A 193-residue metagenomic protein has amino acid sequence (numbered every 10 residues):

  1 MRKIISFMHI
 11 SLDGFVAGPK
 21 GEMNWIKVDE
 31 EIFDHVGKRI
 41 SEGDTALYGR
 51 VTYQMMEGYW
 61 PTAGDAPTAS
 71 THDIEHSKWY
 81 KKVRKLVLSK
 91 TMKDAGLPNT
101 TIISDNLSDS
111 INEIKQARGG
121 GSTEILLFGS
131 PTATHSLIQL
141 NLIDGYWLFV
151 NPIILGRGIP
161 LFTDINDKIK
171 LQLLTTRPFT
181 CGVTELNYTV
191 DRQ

Functional and structural regions predicted by a protein language model:
M1-Q193: Enzymes that bind and transform nitrogen-containing heteroaromatic metabolites
